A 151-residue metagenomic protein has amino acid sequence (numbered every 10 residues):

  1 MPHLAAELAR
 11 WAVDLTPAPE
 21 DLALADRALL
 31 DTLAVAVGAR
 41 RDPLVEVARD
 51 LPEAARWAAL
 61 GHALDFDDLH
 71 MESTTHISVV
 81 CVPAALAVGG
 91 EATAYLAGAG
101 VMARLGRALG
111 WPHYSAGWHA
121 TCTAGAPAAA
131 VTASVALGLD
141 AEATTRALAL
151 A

Functional and structural regions predicted by a protein language model:
M1-A151: N-terminal core-entry segment
